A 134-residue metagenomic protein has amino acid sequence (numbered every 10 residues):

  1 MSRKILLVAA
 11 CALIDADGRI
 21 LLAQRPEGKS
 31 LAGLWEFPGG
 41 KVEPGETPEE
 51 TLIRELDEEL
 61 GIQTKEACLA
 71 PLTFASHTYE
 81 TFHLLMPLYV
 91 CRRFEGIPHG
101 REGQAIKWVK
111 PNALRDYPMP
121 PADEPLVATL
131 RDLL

Functional and structural regions predicted by a protein language model:
M1-I20, K41: Conserved N-terminal beta-strand and adjoining loop/helix that marks the start of the Nudix/MutT-like hydrolase domain
M1-R3, R131-L134: Generic C-terminal helix-cap and adjacent flexible tail
L6, D15, T73-I97, K107: Active-site-adjacent beta-strand/loop module that shapes the phosphate/pyrophosphate-binding cleft
R19-E58: Conserved Nudix-box catalytic region and its N-terminal flanking loop in Nudix hydrolases and closely related
Q63-T73: A short coil-to-beta-strand element that immediately follows conserved catalytic motifs
L88-V90, P98-L130: NUDIX/MutT-family hydrolases
